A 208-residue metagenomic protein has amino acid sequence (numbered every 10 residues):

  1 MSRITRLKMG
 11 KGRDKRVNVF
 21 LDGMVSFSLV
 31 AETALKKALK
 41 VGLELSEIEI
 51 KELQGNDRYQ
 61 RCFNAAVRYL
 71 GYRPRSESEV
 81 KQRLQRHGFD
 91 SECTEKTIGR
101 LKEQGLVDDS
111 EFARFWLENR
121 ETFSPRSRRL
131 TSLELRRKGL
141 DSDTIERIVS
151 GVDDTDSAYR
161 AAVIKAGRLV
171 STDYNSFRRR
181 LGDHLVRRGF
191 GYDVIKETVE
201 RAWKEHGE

Functional and structural regions predicted by a protein language model:
M1-E208: An alpha-helical, amphipathic repeat domain used for nucleic-acid recognition, typified by the mTERF helical solenoid
